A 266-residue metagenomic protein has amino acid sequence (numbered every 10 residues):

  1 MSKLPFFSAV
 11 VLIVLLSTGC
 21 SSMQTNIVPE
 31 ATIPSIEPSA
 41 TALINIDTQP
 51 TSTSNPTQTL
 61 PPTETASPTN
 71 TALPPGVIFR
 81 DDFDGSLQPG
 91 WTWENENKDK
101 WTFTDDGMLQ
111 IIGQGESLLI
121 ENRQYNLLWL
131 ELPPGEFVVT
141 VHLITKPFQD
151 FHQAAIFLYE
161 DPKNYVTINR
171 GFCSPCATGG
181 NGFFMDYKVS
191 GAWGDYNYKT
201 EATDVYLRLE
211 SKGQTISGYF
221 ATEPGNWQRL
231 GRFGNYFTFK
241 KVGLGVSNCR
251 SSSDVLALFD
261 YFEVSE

Functional and structural regions predicted by a protein language model:
M1-F7: Bacterial N-terminal signal peptides that target proteins for export
F7-V14: Sec-dependent N-terminal signal peptides
C20-G76: Ser/Thr-rich, Proline-interspersed low-complexity disordered segments
N55, P61-E266: Extracellular glycan-recognition regions
